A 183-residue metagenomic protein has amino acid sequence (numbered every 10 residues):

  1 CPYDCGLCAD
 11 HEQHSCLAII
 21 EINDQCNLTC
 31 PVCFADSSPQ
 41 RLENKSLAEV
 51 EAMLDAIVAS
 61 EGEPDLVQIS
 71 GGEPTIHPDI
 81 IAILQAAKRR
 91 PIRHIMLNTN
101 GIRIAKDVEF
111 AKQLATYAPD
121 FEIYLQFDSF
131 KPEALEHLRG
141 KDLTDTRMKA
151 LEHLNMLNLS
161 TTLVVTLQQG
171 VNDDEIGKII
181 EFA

Functional and structural regions predicted by a protein language model:
C1-G6: Non-catalytic membrane-proximal stalk/linker segments that position and tether the catalytic domains
L7-A48: Canonical Radical SAM [4Fe-4S] cluster-binding loop centered on the CxxxCxxC motif and its immediate flanking residues
E51-I69, H77-A183: Radical SAM/AdoMet-radical enzyme domain recognition
